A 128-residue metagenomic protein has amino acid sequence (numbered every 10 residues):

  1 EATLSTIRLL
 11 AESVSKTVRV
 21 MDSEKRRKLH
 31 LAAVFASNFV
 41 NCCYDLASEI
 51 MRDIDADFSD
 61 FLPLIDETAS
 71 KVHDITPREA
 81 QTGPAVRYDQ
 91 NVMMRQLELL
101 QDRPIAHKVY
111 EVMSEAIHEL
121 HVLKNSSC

Functional and structural regions predicted by a protein language model:
E1-H73: Internal alpha-helical scaffold of NAD(P)-dependent oxidoreductase catalytic cores
R52, I65-N125: Interdomain hinge/lid region at the active-site interface of Rossmann-like NAD(P)-dependent oxidoreductases
C128: Charged phosphate-binding loop/patch that engages nucleotide di/tri-phosphates or the phosphate backbone of nucleic
